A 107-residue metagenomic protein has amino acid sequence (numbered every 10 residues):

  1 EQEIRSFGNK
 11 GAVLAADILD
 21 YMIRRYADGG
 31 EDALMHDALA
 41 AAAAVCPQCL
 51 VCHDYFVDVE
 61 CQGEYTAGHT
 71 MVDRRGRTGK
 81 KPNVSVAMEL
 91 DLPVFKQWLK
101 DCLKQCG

Functional and structural regions predicted by a protein language model:
E1-G107: Conformational coupling and interaction surfaces
